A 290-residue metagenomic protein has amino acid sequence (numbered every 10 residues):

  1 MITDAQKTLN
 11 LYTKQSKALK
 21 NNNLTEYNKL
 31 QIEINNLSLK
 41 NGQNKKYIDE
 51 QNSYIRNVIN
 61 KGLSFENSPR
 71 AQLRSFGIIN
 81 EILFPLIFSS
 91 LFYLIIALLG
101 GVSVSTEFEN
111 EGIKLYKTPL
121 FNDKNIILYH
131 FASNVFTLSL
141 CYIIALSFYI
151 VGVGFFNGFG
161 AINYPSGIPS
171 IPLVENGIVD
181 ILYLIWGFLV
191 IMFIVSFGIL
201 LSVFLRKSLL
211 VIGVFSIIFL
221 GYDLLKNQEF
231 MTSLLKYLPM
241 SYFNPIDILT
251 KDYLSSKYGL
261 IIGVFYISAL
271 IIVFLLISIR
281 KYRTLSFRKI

Functional and structural regions predicted by a protein language model:
M1, F65-I79, A161-I178, L209-I212 (+1 more regions): Terminal transmembrane helical anchor/hairpin motif
M1-L86, V203, Y266-I267, I271-I290: Hydrophobic alpha-helical transmembrane segments
Q43-S64, T106-E107, I143, S147-Y149 (+1 more regions): Alpha-helical transmembrane segments of integral membrane proteins, especially early/N-terminal helices
N60-S105, L128-I199, V203, I246-V264: Secretory targeting signals
G100-L115, P119: Transmembrane helix boundary and interhelical loop/hinge segments in multi-pass membrane proteins
E107, F188, M192, L220 (+1 more regions): Hydrophobic alpha-helical transmembrane bundles that constitute the permease/transmembrane domains of multi-pass
E111-G112, S196, I212: Transmembrane alpha-helix boundary/hinge residues in polytopic small-molecule transporters
N122, R206-S208: Short loop-to-helix capping motifs
